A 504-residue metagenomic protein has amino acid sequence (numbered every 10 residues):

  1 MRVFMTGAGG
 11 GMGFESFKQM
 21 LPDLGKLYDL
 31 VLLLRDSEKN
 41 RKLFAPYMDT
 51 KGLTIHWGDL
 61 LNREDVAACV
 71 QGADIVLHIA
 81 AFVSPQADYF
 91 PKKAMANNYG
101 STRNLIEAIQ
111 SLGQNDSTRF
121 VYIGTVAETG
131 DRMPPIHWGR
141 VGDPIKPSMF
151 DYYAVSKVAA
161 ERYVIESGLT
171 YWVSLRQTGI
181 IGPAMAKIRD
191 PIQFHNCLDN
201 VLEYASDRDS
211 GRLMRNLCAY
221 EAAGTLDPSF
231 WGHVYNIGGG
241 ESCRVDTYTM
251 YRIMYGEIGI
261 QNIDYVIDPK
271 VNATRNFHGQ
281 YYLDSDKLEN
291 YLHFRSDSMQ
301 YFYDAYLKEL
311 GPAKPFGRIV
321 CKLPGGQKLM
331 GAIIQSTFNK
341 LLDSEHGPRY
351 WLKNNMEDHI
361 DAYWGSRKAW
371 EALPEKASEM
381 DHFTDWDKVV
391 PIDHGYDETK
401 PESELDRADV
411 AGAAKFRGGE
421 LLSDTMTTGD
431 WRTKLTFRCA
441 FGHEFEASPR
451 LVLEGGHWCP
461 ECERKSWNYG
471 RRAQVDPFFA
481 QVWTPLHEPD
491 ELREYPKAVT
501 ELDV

Functional and structural regions predicted by a protein language model:
M1-D23: N-terminal Rossmann NAD(P)H-binding glycine-rich loop of SDR-like oxidoreductase domains
D49-N97: NAD(P)H-binding glycine-rich loop region in Rossmannoid oxidoreductase-like domains and their noncatalytic homologs
F82, R103-F150, V173: Conserved Rossmann-fold NAD(P)-dependent oxidoreductase catalytic core, especially the SDR/UDP-sugar
G124, V158-P183, S229-F230: Conserved beta-loop-beta element that borders a ligand/cofactor-binding pocket
E128-G130, S148-Y152, T170-I192: Flexible, glycine-rich beta-alpha linker
N196-A223: Substrate-positioning beta->alpha
A219-Y291, D297-A305, E309-V389: Mid/C-terminal beta-alpha module of Rossmann-like enzyme folds, strongest in SDR-family dehydrogenases/epimerases
K368-V504: Functional cation/ligand-contacting sites centered on basic and imidazole/sulfhydryl donors
